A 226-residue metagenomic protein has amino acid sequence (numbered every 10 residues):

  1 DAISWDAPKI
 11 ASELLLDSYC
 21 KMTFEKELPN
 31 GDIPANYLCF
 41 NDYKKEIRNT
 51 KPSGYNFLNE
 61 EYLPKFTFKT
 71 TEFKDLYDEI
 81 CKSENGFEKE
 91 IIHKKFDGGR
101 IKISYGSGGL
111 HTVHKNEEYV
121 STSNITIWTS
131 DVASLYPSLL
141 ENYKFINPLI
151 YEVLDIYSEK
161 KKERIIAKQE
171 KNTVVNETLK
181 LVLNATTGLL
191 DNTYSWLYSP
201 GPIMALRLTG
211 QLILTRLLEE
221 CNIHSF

Functional and structural regions predicted by a protein language model:
D1-F226: Conserved acidic
